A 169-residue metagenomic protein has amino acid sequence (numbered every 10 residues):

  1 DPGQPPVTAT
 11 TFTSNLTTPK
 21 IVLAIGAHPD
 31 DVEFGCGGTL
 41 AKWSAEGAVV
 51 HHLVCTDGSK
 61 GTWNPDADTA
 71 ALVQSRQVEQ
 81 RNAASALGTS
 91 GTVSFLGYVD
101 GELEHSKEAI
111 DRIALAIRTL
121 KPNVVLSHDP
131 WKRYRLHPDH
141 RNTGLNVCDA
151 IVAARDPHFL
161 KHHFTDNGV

Functional and structural regions predicted by a protein language model:
Q4-L120: Active-site rim/loop-helix segments in enzyme catalytic domains that contact anionic ligands
H51, R81-A83, T92-V169: Internal alpha/beta domain cores that form substrate/cofactor-binding pockets in large enzymes and binding proteins
